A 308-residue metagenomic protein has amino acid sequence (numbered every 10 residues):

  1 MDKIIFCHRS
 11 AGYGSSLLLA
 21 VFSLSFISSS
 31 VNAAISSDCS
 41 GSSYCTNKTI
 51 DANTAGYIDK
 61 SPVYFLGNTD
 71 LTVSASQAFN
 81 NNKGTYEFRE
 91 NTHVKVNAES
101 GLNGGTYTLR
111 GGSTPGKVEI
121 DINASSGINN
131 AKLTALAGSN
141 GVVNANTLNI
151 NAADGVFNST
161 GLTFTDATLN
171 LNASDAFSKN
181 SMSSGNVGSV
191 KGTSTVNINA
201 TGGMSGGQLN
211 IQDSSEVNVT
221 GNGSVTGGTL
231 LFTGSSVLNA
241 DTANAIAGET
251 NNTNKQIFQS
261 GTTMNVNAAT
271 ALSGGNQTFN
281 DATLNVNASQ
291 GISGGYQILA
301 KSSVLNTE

Functional and structural regions predicted by a protein language model:
M1-A11: N-terminal secretory signal peptides that target proteins for export/translocation
R9-V21: Sec-dependent N-terminal signal peptides
F22-N32: C-terminal segment of classical bacterial N-terminal signal peptides
A33-C39: Cleaved targeting-peptide boundary
Y44, D51-D59, V63-F65, T69-L71 (+28 more regions): Extracellular beta-strand scaffolds
